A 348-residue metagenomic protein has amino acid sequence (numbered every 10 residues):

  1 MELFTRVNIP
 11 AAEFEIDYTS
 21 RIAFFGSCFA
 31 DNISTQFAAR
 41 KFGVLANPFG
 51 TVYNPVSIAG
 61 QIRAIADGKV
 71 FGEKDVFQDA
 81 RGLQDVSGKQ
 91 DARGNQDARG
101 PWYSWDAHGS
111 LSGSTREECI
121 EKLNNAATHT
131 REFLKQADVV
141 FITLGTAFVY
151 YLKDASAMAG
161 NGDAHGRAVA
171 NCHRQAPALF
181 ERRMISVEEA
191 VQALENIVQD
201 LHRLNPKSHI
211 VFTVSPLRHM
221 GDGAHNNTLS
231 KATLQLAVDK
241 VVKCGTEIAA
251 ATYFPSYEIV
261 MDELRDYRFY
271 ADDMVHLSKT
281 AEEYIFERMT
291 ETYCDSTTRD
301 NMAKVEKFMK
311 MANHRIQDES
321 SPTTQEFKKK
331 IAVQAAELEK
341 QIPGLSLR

Functional and structural regions predicted by a protein language model:
E2-D79, G94-Q96: PAPS-dependent sulfotransferase catalytic core
T5, A147, Q199-T228, V305-A312: Active-site segments of SGNH/GDSL-like serine hydrolases that catalyze O-acetyl group transfer/hydrolysis on lipids
K74, Q78, Q84-R99, H108: Intrinsically disordered, low-complexity repeat/linker tracts enriched for polar/charged residues
L111-E121, L179-A190: The substrate-binding groove and active-site-proximal loops of carbohydrate-active enzymes, especially glycoside
L123-F141, N196-R203: Short amphipathic alpha-helices and their capping/turn segments at secondary-structure boundaries
D154-E189: A solvent-exposed, charged loop/short amphipathic helix patch at secondary-structure junctions
H209-V211, A232-D266, R288, M302-K304: Extracellular serine-dependent O-acyl
D272, E283, R288-R348: Conserved catalytic region of serine esterases and O-acyltransferases that act on ester linkages in lipids
